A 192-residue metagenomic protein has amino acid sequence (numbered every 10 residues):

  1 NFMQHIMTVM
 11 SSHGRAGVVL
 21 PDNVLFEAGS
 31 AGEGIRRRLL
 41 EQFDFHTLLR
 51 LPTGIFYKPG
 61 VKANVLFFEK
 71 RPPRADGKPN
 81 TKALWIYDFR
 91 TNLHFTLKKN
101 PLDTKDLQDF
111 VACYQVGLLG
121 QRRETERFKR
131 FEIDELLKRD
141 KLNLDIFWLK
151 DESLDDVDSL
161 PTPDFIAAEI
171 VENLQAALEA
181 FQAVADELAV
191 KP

Functional and structural regions predicted by a protein language model:
N1-P192: A conserved structural/catalytic subdomain of Rossmann-like adenosyl-cofactor enzymes
